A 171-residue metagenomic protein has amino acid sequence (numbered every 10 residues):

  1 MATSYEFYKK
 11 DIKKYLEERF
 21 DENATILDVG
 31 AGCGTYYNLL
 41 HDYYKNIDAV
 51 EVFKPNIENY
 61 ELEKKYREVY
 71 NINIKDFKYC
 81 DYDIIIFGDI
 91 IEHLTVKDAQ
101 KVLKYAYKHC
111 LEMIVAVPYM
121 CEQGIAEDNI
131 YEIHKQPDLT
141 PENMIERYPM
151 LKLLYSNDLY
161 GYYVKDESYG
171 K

Functional and structural regions predicted by a protein language model:
M1-D81, K97-K104, N129-G170: Conserved N-terminal segment of class I S-adenosyl-L-methionine
I86: A conserved beta-strand element that flanks and buttresses the S-adenosyl-L-methionine
I90-H93: Hydrophobic adenine-recognition pocket in adenosine-nucleotide-binding enzymes
Y105-H109: Conserved helix-to-beta-strand junction in the class I
C110-Y119: Conserved beta-strand signature within the Rossmann-like core of class I S-adenosyl-L-methionine
Y119-C121, N157: Short, flexible active-site-adjacent loop segments at beta-strand->alpha-helix junctions, enriched in small/polar
E122-E127: A short acidic, helix-capping loop that chelates divalent metal ions and anchors anionic groups
